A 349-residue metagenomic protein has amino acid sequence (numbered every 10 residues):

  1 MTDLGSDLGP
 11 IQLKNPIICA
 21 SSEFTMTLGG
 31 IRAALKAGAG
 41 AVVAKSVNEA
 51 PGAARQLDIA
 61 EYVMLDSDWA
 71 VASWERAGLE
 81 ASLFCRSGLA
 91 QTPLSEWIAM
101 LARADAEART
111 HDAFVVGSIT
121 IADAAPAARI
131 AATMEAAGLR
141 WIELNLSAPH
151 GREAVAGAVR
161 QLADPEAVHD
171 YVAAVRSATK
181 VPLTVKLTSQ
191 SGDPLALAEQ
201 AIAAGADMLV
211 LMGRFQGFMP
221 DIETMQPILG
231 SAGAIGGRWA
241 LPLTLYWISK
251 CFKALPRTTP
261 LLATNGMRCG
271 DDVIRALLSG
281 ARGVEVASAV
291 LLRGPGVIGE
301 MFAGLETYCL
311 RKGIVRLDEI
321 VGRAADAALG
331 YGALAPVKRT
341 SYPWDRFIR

Functional and structural regions predicted by a protein language model:
M1-V115, T120-A128: N-terminal capping/small domains of soluble enzymes
E23, N48, A148, F215 (+1 more regions): Flexible, active-site-proximal loop/turn residues at the rims of small-molecule/cofactor binding pockets and catalytic
R32-A37, A41, T110-H111, A122-L262 (+2 more regions): Alpha/beta enzyme core
K45-S46, N265, A287-S288: Short beta->alpha connector loops at strand-helix junctions that form conserved, small/polar/Pro-enriched
P51-S67, P220-G236, L291-I314: C-terminal helical cap(s) of enzyme catalytic domains, especially alpha/beta-barrels
L101, D105-A108, G138, T179 (+2 more regions): Structural signal for hydrophobic packing residues in well-ordered secondary-structure cores of soluble enzyme domains
L291-G313, D318-R349: C-terminal extensions of enzymes
